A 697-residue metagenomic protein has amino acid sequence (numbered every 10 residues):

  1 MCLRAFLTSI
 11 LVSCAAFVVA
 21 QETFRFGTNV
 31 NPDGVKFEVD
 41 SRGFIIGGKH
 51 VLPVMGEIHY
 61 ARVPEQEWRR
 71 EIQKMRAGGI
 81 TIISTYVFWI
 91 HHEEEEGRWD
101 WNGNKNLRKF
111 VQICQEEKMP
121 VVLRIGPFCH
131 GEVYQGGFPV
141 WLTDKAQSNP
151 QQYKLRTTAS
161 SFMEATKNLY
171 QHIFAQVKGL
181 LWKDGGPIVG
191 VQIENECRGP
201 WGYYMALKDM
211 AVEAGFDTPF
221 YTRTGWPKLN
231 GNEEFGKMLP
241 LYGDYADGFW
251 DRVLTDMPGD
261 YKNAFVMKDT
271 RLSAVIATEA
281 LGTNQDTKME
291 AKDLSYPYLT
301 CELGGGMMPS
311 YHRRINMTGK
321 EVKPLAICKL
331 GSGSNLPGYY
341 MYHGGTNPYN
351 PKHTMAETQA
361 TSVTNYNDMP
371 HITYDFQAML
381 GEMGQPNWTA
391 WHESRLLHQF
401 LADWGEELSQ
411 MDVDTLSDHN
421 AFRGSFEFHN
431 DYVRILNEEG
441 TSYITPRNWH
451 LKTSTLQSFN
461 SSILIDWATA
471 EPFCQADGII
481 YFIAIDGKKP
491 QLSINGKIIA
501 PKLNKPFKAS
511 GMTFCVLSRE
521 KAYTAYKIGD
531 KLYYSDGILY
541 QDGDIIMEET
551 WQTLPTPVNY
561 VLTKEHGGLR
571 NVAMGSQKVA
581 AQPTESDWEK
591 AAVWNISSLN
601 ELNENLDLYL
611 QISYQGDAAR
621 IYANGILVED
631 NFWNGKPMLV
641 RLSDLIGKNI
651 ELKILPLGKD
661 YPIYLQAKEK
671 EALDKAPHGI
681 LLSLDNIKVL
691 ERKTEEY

Functional and structural regions predicted by a protein language model:
Q21-I82, Q112, A676, D685-K693: N-terminal carbohydrate-binding accessory modules
W68-G136, K208, V212-E213, A360: Aromatic-lined substrate-binding rim segments of carbohydrate-active enzymes
G97-K105, E116, P127-K154, Q171 (+4 more regions): Aromatic- and acidic-residue-enriched segments that line the glycan-binding/catalytic groove of carbohydrate-active
M119, L207-P219, F265-D368: Catalytic-core region of carbohydrate-active enzymes that cleave or remodel glycosidic bonds
R124-G126, W182-E196, A211-N232, V275-N284 (+3 more regions): Aromatic-lined carbohydrate-recognition surfaces of secreted/lumenal glycan-active proteins
P127-P200: Active-site groove signature of glycoside hydrolases
E196-P219, T224-V266, S310, G345-Y349 (+2 more regions): Substrate-binding cleft/loops of secretory-pathway carbohydrate-active enzymes
E382-Y697: Non-catalytic C-terminal accessory domains or segments of carbohydrate-active enzymes
